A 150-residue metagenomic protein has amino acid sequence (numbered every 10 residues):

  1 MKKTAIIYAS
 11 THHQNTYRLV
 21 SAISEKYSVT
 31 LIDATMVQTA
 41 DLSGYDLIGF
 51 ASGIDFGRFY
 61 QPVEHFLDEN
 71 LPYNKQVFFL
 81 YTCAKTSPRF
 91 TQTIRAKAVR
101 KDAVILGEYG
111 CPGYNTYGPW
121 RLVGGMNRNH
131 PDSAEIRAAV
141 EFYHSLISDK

Functional and structural regions predicted by a protein language model:
K2-I7, T11, Y17, E25-I32 (+2 more regions): FMN-binding flavodoxin-like domain, especially the glycine-rich phosphate-binding loop
V37-G44: Short amphipathic alpha-helix with an adjacent loop that forms part of the alpha/beta core around
